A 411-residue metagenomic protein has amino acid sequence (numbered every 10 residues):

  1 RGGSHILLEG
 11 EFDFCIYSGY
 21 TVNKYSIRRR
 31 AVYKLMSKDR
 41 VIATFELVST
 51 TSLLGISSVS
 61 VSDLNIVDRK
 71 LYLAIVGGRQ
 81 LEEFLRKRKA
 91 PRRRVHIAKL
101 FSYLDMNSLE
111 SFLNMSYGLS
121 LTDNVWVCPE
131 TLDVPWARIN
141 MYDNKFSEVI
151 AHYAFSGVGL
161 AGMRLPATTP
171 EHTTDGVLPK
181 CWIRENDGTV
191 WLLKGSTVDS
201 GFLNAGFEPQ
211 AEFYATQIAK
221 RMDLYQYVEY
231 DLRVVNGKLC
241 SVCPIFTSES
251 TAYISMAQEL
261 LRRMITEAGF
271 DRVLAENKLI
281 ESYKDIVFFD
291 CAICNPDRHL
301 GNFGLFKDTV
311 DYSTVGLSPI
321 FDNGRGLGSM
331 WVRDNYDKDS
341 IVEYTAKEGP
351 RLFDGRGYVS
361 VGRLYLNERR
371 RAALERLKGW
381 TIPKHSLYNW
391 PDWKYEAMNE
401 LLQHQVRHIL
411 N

Functional and structural regions predicted by a protein language model:
R1-G2, Y20: Short, low-complexity intrinsically disordered segments enriched in small and basic residues
G2-L8: Extreme N-terminal basic, low-complexity initiation segments that serve as generic localization/processing leaders
F12: Cationic, low-complexity basic patches in intrinsically disordered or flexible, solvent-exposed regions
C15-F288, A292-C294, F306-N411: Phosphate/dinucleotide-binding and metal-coordinating scaffold of catalytic cores in nucleotide-dependent enzymes
H299: Canonical protein kinase catalytic loop motif
N302: Conserved ATP-binding loop and adjacent catalytic segment of the adenylate-forming AMP-binding
